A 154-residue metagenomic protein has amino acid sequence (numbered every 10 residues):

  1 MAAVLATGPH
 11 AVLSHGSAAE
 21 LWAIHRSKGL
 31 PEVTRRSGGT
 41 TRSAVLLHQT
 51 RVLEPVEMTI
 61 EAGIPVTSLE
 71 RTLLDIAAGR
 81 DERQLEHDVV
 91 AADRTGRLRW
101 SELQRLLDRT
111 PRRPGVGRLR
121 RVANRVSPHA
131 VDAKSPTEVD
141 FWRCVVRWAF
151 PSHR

Functional and structural regions predicted by a protein language model:
M1-R118, R125, A133-R147, P151: Short gly/ser-rich loop at a beta-strand->alpha-helix junction or flexible surface loop bordering the NTP-binding
R154: A short glycine-rich, hydrophobically flanked beta-strand micro-motif that places a catalytic Asp/Glu for divalent metal
